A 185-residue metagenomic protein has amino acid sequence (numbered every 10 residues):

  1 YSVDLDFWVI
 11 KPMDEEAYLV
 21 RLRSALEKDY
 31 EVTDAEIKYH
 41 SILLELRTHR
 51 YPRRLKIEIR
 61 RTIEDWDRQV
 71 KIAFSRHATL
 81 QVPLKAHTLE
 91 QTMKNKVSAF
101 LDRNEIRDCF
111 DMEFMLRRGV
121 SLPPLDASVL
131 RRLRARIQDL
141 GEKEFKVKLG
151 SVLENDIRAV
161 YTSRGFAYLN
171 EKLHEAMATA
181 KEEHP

Functional and structural regions predicted by a protein language model:
Y1-S2: Short, charge-patterned binding micro-sites
L5, I10-P185: Structured mid-to-C-terminal alpha-helical surface segments
